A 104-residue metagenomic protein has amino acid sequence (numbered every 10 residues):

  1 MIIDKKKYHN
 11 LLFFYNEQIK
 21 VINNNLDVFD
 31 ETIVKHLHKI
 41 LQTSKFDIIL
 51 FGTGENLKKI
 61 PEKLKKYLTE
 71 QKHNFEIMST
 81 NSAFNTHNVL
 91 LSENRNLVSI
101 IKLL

Functional and structural regions predicted by a protein language model:
M1-K35, T43, S92-L103: Non-catalytic interface/targeting segments
I22, L57-I60, T86: Short active-site-adjacent helix-start/loop capping segments
H36-L37, L64, T86: Residues within well-ordered alpha-helices
K39-I40, V89: A generic secondary-structure signal
L41-E76: Mid-chain, well-packed structural core segment of small domains
T53-N56, T80-N81, K102-L104: Beta-hairpin (beta-strand-turn-beta-strand) motif
N74-N85: A short glycine-rich beta-strand->turn/loop micro-motif centered on a GG-aromatic cluster
F84-E93: Conserved phosphate-binding catalytic cores of ATP/NTP-utilizing and phosphoryl-transfer enzymes
